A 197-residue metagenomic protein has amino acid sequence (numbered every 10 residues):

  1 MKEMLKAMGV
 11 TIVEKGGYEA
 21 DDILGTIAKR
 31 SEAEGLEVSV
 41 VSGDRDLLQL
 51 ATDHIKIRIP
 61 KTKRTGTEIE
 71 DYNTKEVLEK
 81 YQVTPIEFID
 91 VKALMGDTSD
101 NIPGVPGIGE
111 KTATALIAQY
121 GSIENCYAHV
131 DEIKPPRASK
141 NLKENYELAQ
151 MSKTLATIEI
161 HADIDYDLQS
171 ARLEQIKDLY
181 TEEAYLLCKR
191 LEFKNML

Functional and structural regions predicted by a protein language model:
M1-D165: Extended two-metal-dependent nuclease catalytic cores across DNA- and RNA-processing enzymes
N141-N145, T154-L197: Low-complexity, acidic/Ser/Thr- and charged residue-rich accessory regions of DNA metabolism proteins
